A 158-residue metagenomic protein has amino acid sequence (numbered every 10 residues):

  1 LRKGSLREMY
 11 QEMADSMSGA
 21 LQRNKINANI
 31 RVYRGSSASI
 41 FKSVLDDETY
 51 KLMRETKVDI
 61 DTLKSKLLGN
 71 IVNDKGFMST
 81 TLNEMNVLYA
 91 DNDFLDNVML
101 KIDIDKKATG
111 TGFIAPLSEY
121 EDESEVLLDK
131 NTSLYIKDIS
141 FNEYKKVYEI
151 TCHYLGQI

Functional and structural regions predicted by a protein language model:
L1-I158: Mono-ADP-ribosyltransferase
